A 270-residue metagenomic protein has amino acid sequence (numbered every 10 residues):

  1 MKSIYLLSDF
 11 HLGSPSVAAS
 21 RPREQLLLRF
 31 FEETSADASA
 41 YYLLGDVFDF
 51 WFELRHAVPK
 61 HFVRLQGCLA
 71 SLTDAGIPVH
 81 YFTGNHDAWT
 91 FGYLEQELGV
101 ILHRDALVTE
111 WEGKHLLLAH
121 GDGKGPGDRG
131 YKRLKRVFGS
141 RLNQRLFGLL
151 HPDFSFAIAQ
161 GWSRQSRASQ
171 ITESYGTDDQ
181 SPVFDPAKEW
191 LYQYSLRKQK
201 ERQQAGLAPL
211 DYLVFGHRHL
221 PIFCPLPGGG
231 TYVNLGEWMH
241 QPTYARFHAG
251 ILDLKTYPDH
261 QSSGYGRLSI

Functional and structural regions predicted by a protein language model:
K2-S3, L7, L12-W111: Core catalytic region of metal-dependent phosphoesterases/phosphodiesterases, especially metallo-beta-lactamase-like
S14, W51, W89-T90, G125 (+3 more regions): Hydrophobic positions within alpha-helical membrane elements
F30, G67, R141-L142, L150 (+1 more regions): Short, intrinsically disordered/low-complexity patches at protein termini and at juxtamembrane boundaries
D49-L72, S166, S174-L210: N-terminal short leaders/motifs
E97-R104, H115-L117, D122, P126-L134 (+2 more regions): Conserved beta-sheet core of the metallophosphoesterase superfamily
G121-R197: Active-site-proximal loop/helix segment associated with metal-binding centers of metalloenzymes
D259-S263: A short, surface-exposed interaction/processing loop segment used at functional sites
R267-I270: C-terminal regulatory/interaction regions
